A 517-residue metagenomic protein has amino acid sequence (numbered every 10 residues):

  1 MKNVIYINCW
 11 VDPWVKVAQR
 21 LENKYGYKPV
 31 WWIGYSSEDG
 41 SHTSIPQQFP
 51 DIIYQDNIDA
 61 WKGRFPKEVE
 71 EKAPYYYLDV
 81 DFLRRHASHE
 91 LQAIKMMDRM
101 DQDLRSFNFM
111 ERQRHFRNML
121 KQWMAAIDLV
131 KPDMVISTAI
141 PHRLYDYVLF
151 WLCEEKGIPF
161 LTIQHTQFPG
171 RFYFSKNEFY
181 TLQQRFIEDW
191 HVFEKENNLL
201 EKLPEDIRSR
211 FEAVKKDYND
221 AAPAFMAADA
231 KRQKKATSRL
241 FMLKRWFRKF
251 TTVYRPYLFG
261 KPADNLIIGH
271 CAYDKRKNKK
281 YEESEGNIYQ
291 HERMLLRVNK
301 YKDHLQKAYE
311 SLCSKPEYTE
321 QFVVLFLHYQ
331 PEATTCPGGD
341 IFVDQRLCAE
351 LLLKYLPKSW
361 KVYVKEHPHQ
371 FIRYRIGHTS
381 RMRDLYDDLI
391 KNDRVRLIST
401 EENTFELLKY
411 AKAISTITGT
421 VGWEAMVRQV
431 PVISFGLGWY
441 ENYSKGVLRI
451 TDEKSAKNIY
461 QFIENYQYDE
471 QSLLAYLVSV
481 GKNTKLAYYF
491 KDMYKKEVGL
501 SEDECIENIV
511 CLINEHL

Functional and structural regions predicted by a protein language model:
N8-Y25, F150-W151, I341-P357: Histidine-anchored nucleotide/phosphate-binding helix
R20-M124, L129, F168-V298: Conserved N-terminal ligand/cofactor-binding loop architecture of enzyme catalytic domains
P29, F160, Q164-Q167, V362 (+2 more regions): Hydrophobic beta-strand scaffold residues
K131-I136: Proline-aspartate-enriched helix->loop->beta-strand connector
P141, S399-G446: A donor-sugar binding/catalytic signature common to diverse glycosyltransferases and related nucleotide-sugar
I187-R245, K445-L517: Leloir-type glycosyltransferase catalytic cores
T252-M382: Conserved catalytic-core segment of nucleotide-activated headgroup transferases in glycan assembly
S380-I398: Nucleotide-activated donor-binding/catalytic signature segment of Leloir-type glycosyltransferases, i.e., the conserved
